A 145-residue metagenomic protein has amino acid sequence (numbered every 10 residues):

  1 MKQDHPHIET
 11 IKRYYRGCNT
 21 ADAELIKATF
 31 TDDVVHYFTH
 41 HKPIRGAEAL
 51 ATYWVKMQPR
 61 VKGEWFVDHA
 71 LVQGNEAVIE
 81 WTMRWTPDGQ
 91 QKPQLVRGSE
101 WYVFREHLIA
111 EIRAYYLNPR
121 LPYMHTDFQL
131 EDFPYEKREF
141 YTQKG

Functional and structural regions predicted by a protein language model:
M1, R13, Y37-H40, D88-G89: A general structural-boundary detector
K2-P6, V55-G145: A beta-strand edge to alpha-helix "cap/lid" segment located at domain peripheries
Q3-A21: Short, aromatic-enriched amphipathic alpha-helices that serve as compact interaction elements
D4, A23-N75: A solvent-exposed, acidic/Ser-Thr-rich amphipathic alpha-helical stretch
I11-Y14, I26-K27, V34, G46 (+4 more regions): Hydrophobic pocket/interface hotspot
T20-A23, D88: Alpha-helix boundary/capping and short turn/kink residues
